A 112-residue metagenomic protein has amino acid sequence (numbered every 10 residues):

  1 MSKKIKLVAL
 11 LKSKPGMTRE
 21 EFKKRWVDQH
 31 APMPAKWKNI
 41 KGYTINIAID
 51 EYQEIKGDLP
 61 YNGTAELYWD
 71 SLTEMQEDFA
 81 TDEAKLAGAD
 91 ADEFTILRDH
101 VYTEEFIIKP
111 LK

Functional and structural regions predicted by a protein language model:
M1-K112: Macromolecular interaction modules
